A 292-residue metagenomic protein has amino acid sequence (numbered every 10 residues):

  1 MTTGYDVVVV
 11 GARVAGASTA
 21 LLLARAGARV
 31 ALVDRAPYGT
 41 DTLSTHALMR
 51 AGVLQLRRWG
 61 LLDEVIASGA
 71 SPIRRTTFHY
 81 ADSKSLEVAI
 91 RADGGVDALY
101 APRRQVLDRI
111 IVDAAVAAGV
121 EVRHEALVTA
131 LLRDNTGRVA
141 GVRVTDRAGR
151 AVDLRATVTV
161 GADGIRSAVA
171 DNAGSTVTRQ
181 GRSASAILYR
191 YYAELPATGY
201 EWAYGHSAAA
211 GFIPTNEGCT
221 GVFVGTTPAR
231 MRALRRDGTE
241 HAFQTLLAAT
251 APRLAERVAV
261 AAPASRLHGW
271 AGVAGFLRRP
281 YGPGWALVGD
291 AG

Functional and structural regions predicted by a protein language model:
T2-A15: Beta1/beta-strand and adjacent pyrophosphate-binding region of the FAD-binding site in flavoprotein oxidoreductases
A15, Y38, R166: Conserved Rossmann-like nucleotide-cofactor binding loop
A24-S44: Glycine-rich FAD pyrophosphate-binding loop
L43-A81: N-terminal FAD cofactor-binding segment of flavoenzymes
K84-P102, G141, G225-A229: Helix-loop-beta segment of a Rossmann-like dinucleotide-binding subdomain
A92-D113, A168, A233-G238: Short beta-strand to alpha-helix junction loop
A114-L254: Predominantly flavin-linked oxidoreductase catalytic cores and closely associated redox partners
R235-G292: FAD/FMN-dependent oxidoreductases across multiple families
